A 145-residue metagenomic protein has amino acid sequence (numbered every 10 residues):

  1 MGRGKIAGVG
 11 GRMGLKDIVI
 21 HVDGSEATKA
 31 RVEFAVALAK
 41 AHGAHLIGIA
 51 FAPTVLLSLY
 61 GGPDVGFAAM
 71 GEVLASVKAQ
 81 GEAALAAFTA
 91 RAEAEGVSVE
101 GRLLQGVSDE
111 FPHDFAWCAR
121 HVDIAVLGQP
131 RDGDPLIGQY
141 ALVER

Functional and structural regions predicted by a protein language model:
G2-R12, P53, A90-A125: Structural beta-alpha unit
G4-M70: Small/aliphatic-rich secondary-structure junction motif
I20, D123, L127-G128: Redox-cofactor binding/interface segments in oxidoreductases and associated redox assembly factors
A68-A83: A short acidic, glycine-rich active-site loop that binds or catalyzes chemistry on phosphate/adenosine moieties
L127-R145: Glycine-rich, Arg-bearing micro-motifs that act as flexible, cationic patches
